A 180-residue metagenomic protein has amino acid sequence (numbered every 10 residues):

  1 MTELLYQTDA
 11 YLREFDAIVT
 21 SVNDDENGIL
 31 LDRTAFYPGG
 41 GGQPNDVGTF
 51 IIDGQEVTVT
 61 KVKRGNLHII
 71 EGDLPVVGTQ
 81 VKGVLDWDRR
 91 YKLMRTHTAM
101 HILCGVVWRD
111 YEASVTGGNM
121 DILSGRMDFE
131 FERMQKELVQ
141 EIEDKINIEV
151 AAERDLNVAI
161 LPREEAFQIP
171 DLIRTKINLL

Functional and structural regions predicted by a protein language model:
M1-L180: A glycine- and charged-residue-rich anion-binding loop/surface
